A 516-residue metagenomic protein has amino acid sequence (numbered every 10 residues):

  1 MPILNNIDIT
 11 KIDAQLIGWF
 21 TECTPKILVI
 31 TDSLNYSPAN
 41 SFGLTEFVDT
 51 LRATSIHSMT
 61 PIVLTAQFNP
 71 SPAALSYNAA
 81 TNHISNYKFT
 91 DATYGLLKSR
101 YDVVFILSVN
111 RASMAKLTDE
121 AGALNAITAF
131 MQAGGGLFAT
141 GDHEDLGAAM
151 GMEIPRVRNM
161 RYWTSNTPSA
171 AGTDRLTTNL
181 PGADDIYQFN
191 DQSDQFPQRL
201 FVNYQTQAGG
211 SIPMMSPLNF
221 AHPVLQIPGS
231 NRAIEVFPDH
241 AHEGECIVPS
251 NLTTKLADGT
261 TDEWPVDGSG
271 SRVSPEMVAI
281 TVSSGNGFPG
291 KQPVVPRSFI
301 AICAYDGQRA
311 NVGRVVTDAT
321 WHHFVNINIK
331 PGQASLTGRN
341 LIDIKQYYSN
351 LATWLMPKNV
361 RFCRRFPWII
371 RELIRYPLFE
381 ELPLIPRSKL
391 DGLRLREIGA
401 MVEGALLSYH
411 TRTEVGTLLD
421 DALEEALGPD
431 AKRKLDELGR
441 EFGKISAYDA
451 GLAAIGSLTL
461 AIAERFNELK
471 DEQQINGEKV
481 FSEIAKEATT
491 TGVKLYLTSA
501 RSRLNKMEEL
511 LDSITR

Functional and structural regions predicted by a protein language model:
P2-A53, F105, I154, R158-R161 (+1 more regions): Extracellular ligand-binding/catalytic regions of CAZymes and related secreted enzymes and adhesion modules
D8, D13, G43, S71 (+16 more regions): Serine/threonine-rich low-complexity intrinsically disordered regions
F20-C23, L96-S99, F130-Q132, L180 (+1 more regions): Extracellular/periplasmic catalytic domains that process cell-envelope and extracellular macromolecules
T21-E22, I27, T31-S33, I56-A79 (+9 more regions): Generic preference for hydrophobic/aromatic residues in regular secondary structure cores
L28-R161: Helical hinge/lid and interdomain linker segments adjacent to catalytic or ligand-binding clefts that mediate domain
H57, H83, H143, H222 (+4 more regions): Histidine (H) residue identity feature
I106, N110-G244: A glycine-rich, often tryptophan-bearing local segment used as a flexible ligand/cofactor-contacting loop or short
P197-V325, P331: Glycine-rich, aromatic-lined ligand/substrate-binding cores of catalytic and carbohydrate-binding domains
